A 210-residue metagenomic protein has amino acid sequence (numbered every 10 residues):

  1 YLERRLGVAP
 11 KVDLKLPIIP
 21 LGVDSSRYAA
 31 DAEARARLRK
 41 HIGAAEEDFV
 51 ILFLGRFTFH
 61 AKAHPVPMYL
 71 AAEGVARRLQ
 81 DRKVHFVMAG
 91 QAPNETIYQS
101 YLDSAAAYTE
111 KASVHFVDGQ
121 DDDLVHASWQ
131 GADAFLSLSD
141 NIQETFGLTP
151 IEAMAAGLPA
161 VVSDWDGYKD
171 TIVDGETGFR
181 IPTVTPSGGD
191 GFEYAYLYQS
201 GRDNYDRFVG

Functional and structural regions predicted by a protein language model:
Y1-V23: Helix-loop-beta element that forms the nucleotide-linked donor phosphate-binding surface in glycosyltransferases
G7, L21-G119: Conserved catalytic-core segment of nucleotide-activated headgroup transferases in glycan assembly
G119-D122, A127-A132: Short alpha-helical donor nucleotide-sugar binding micro-motif in glycosyltransferases
Q130-T145, L158: Acidic donor-binding loop of glycosyltransferase active sites
G147-P150, Y168: Short glycine/serine-rich donor-binding loops of glycosyltransferases
P159-V162, I172, F179: Short hydrophobic beta-strand element within catalytic cores of glycosyltransferases and related nucleotide-activated
E176-G189, Y196-D203, R207: A short acidic/histidine/glycine-rich donor-binding loop in glycosyltransferase catalytic cores
